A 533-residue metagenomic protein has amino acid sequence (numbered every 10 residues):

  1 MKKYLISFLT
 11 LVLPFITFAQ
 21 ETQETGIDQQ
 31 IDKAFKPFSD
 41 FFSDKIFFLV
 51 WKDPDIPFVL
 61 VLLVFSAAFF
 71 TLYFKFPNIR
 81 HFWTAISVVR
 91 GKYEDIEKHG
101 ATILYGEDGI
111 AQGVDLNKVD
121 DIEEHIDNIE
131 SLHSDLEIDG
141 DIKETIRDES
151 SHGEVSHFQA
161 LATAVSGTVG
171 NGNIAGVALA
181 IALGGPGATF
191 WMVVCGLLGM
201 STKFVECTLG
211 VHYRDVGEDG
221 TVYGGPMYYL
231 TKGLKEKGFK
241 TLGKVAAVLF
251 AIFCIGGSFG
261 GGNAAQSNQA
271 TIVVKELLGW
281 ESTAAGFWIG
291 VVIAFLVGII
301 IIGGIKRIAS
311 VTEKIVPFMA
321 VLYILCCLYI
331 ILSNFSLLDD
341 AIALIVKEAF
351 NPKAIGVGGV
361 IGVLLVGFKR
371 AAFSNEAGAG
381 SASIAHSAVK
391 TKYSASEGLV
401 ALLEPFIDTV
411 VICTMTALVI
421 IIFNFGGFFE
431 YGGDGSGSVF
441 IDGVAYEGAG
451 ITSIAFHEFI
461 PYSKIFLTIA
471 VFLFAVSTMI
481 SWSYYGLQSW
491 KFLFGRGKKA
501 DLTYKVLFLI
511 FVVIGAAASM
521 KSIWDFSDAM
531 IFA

Functional and structural regions predicted by a protein language model:
K2-A164, L183-P186, A533: N-terminal alpha-helical transmembrane segments of multi-pass membrane transport and channel/translocase proteins
K3, F70, F74-R90, A246 (+9 more regions): Membrane-interface loop-to-helix entry segments
E21-T22, E206-D219, C327-L344, P352-A354 (+3 more regions): Extracellular/periplasmic helix-exit of transmembrane alpha-helices
D53-H81, G91, A182-T221, C413-M415 (+2 more regions): Extracellular loop-to-transmembrane helix junctions
F70-T71, V165-S166, C195-G220, T231-N268 (+3 more regions): Helix-loop-helix module between adjacent transmembrane segments
V89-H99, D141-L161, G196, C207 (+4 more regions): Transmembrane-helix boundary/entry motifs in multi-pass membrane transporters
D108-A180, E218-G233, I255, G359-F406: Alpha-helical membrane segments and immediately flanking helix-loop junctions that form or couple to the substrate/ion
C195-E206, I289-I305, V316-S336, K369-R370 (+2 more regions): Selective recognition of specific alpha-helical transmembrane segments in multi-pass small-molecule
